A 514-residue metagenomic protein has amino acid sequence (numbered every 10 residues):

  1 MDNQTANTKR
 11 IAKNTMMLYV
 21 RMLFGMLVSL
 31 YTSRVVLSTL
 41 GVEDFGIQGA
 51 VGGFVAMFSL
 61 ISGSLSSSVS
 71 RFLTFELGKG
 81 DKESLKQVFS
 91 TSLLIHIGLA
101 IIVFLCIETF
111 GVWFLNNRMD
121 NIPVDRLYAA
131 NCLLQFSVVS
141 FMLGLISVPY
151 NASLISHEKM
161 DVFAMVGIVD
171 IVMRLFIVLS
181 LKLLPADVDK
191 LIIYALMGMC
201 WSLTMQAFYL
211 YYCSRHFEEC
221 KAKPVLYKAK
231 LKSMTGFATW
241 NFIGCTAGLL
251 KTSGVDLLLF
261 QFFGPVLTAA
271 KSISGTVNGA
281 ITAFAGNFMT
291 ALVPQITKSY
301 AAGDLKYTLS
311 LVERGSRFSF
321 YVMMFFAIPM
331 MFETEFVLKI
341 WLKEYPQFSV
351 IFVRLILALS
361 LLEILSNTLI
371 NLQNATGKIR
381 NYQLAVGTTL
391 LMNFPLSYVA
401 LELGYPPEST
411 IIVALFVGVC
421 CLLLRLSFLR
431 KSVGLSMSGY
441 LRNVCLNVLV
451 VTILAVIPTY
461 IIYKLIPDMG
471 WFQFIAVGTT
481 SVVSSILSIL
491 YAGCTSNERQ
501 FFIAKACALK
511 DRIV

Functional and structural regions predicted by a protein language model:
M1-I11, L191-Y194, A207-S253, Q295 (+3 more regions): Interhelical loop/hinge segments that connect adjacent transmembrane helices in multipass membrane
D2, R430-S438, T459-V514: Membrane-proximal transmembrane or re-entrant/amphipathic helices at the cytosolic face
K9-F75, F104-E108, S140, R174-L175 (+1 more regions): Signature of the first transmembrane helix
K13-L30, D170, Y194-S214, K228-K298 (+4 more regions): Transmembrane helical elements of multi-pass membrane transporters/channels
V35-S59, V88, L191-L196, K230-F237 (+4 more regions): Interfacial/gating helices of multi-pass transporter permease domains
L37-T39, E43-D44, D161, V172-Q206 (+5 more regions): Membrane-interface helix-loop junctions in multi-pass transport and translocation proteins
G63-K79, S156, F217-E218, S274 (+2 more regions): Helix-loop junctions and terminal segments of transmembrane helices in multi-pass membrane transport/translocation
V139-G167, V188, C213, L357-T389 (+1 more regions): Membrane-interface junctions at transmembrane-helix termini in multi-pass inner-membrane proteins
